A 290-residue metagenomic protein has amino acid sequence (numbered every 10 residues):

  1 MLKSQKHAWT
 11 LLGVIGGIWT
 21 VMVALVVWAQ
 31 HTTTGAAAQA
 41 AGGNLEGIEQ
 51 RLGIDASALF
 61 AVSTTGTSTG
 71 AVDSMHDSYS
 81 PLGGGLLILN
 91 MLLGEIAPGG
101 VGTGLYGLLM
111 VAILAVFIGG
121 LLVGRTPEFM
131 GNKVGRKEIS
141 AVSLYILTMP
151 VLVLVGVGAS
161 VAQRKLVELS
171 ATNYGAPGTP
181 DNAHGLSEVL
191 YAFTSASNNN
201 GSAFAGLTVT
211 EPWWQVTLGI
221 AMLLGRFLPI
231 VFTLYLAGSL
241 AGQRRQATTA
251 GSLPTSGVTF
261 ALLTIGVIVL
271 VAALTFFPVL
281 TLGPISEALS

Functional and structural regions predicted by a protein language model:
M1-S290: Membrane-proximal intracellular helices of multi-pass ion channels
